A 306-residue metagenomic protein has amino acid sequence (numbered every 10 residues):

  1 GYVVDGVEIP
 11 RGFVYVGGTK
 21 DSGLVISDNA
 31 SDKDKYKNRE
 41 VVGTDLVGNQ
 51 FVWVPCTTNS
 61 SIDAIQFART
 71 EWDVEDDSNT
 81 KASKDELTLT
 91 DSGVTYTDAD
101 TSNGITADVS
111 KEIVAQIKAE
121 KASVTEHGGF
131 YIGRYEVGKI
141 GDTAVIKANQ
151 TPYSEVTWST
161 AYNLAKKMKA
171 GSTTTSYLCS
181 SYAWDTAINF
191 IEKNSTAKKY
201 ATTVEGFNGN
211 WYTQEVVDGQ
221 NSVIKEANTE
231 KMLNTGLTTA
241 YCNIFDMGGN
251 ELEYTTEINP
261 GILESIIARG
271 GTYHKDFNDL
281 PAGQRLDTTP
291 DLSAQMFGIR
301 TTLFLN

Functional and structural regions predicted by a protein language model:
G1-I62, S176: GGW-centered surface loops in extracellular recognition modules
I9-P10, G18-D21, C56, D63-G104: An acidic, glycine-rich, mixed-charge low-complexity segment common to nucleic-acid enzymes
D45-G48, D77-D246: Short aromatic-cysteine micro-motif
V52-V54, Y131-G133, L252-E253: Short hydrophobic-aromatic micro-motifs
T57-S61, E136-K139, T256-G261, Y273-K275 (+1 more regions): Acidic glycine-/aspartate-rich tracts in secreted/extracellular proteins
S60-A68, K139-A144, E264, D276-D279: Short, solvent-exposed loop/turn elements at domain surfaces
E155-K169, T175, C179, T238-T239 (+1 more regions): Disulfide-stabilized, aromatic/cysteine-rich ligand-recognition loop
G248-I258: Active-site-proximal beta-strands of protease catalytic cores
